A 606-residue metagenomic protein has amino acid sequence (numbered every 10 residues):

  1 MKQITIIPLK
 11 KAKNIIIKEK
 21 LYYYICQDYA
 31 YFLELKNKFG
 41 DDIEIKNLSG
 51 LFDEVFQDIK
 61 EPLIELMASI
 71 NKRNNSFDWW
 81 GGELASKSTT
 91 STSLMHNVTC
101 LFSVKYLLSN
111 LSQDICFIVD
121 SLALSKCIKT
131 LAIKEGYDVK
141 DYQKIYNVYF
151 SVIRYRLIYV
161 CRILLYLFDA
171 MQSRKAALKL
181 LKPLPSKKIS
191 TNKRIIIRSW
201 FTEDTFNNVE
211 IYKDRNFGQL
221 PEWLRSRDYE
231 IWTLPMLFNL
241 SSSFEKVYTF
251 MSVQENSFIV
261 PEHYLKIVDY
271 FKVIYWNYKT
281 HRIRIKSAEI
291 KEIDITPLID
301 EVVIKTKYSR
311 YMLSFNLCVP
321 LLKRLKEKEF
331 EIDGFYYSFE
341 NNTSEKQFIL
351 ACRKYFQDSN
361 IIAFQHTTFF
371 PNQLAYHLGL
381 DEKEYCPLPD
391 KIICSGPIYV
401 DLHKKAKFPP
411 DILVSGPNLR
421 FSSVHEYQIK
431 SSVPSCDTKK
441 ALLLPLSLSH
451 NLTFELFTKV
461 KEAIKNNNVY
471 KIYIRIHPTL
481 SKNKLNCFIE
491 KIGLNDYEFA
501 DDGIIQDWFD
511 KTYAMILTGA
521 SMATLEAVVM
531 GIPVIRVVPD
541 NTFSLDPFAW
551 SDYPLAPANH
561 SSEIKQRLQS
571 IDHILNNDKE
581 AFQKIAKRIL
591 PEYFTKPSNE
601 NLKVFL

Functional and structural regions predicted by a protein language model:
M1-L606: Catalytic-core helical/loop segments in enzymes performing group transfer/polymerization on anionic/lipid-linked
